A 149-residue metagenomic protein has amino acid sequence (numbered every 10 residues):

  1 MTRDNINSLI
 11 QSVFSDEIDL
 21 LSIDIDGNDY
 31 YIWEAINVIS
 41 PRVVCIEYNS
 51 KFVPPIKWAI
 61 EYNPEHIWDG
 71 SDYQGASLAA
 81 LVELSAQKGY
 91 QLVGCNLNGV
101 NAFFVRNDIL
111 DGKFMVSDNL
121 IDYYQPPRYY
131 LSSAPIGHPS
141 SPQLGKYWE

Functional and structural regions predicted by a protein language model:
M1-Y31: S-adenosyl-L-methionine
T2, D26-N28, N49-K51, N98-A102 (+1 more regions): Short, solvent-exposed loop/turn segments at secondary-structure junctions
L9, P55-E149: Rossmann-like AdoMet/SAM-dependent catalytic core
I10, I32-I36, F104: Hydrophobic packing residues within well-ordered alpha-helices of enzyme cores
I18, I32, G89-V93: Short helix-to-loop capping/linker segments positioned immediately adjacent to catalytic or ligand/cofactor-binding
L20, V43-C45, N101-V105: Conserved hydrophobic/aromatic beta-strand scaffold that supports enzyme active sites
L21-D24, C45-E47, C95: Short, conserved beta-strand edge motifs with alternating hydrophobic and charged residues
Y31-I67: A short alpha/beta connector and helix-capping loop motif
